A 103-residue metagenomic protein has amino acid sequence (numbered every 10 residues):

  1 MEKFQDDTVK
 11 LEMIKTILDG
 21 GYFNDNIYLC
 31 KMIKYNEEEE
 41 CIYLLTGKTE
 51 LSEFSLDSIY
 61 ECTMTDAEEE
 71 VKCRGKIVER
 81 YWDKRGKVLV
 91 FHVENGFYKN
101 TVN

Functional and structural regions predicted by a protein language model:
M1-N103: Structured alpha-helical
